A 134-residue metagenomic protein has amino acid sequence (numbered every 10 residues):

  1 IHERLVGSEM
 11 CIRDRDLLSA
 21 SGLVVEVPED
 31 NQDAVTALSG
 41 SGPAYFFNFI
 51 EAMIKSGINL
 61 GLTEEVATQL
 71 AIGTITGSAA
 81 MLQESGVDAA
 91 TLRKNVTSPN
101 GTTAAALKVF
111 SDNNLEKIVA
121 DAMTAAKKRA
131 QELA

Functional and structural regions predicted by a protein language model:
I1-G7, C11-I12: Single conserved hydrophobic/aromatic residue that forms the stacking wall/gate of nucleotide- or nucleobase-binding
R4, L17-L23, A34-A37, N95 (+1 more regions): Residue-level recognition of specific faces of alpha-helices
R13-L17, A52, V66-G73, G77 (+2 more regions): A non-catalytic, amphipathic alpha-helix used as a structural packing/dimerization or gating element in enzyme scaffolds
A20-A44, T63: Conserved Rossmann-fold dehydrogenase catalytic segment
N31-A34, A44-G57, A71-I72: Active-site pocket-lining segment
T36, E51-I58, A79, R93 (+1 more regions): Amphipathic alpha-helical segments within well-ordered protein domains
E51, L60-L70, E84-T91: Carboxylate- and glycine-rich phosphate/diphosphate-binding segment that chelates Mg2+/Mn2+
I72-A134: NAD(P)-dependent Rossmann-like dehydrogenase/reductase catalytic/cofactor-binding core
